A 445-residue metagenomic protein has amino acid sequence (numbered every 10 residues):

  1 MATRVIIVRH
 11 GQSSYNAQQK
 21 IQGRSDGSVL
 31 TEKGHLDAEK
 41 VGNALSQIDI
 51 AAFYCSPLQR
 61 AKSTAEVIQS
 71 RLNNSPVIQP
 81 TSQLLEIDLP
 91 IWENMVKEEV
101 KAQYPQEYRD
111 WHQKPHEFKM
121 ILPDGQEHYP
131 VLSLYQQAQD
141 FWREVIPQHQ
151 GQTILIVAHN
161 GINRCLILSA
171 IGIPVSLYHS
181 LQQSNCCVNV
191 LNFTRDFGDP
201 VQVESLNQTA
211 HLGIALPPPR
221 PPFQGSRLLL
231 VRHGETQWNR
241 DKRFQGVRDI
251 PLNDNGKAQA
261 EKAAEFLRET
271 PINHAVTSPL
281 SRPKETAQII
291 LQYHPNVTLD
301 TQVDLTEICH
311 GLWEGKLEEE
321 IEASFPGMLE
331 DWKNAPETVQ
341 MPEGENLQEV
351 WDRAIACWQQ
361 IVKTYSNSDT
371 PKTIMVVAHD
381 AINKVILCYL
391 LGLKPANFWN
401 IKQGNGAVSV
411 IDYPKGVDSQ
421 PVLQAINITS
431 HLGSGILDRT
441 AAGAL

Functional and structural regions predicted by a protein language model:
M1-T3, N74, I91-A102, Q152 (+5 more regions): Acidic, low-complexity terminal tails and accessory targeting/binding regions of phosphate-metabolizing enzymes
V5, V145, Q152-G161, L228 (+1 more regions): Generic beta-sheet signal
G11, N160, T209, G234 (+1 more regions): Active-site metal-binding loops of divalent metal-dependent hydrolases
Q12-S63, V67, D124-A138, L230 (+3 more regions): Loop-to-helix element that buttresses phosphate recognition and phosphoryl-transfer chemistry
V41-R109, E261-E330: Phosphate-coordination/substrate-recognition cap region in phosphate-metabolizing enzymes
Q47-D49, V145-Q152, E269-T270, I361-K372: Glycine-rich phosphate-binding loop signature in dinucleotide/nucleotide-binding domains
S56-L58, Q83, H116, A138 (+4 more regions): Short, well-ordered beta-to-alpha junction loops that form the rim of enzyme active sites and present histidine/acidic
E107-P123, I214-S226, D331-M341, S434-L445: Extended, charge-rich low-complexity interaction segments
